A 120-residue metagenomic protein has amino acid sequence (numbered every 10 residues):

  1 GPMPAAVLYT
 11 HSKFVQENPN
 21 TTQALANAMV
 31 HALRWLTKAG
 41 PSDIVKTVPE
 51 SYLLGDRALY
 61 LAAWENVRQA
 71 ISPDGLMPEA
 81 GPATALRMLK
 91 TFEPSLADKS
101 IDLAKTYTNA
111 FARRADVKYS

Functional and structural regions predicted by a protein language model:
G1-N18, A26, N66-V67, A104-A115: Periplasmic-binding protein-like
Q16-A97: Secondary-structure end/capping motifs
L86-S120: Conserved C-terminal helix/tail region of periplasmic/extracytoplasmic solute-binding proteins
